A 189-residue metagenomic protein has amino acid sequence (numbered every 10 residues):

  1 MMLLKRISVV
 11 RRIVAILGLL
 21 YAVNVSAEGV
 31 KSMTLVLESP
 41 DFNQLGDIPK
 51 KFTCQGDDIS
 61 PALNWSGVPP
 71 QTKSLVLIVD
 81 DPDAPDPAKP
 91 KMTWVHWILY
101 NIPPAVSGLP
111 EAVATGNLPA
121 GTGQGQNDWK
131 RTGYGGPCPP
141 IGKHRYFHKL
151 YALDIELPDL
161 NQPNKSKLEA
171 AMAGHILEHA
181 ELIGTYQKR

Functional and structural regions predicted by a protein language model:
M2-V14: Bacterial N-terminal signal peptides that target proteins for export
I13-I16, L20, A88: Short N-terminal alpha-helical targeting/association segments
A22-N24: N-terminal signal peptide c-region/cleavage motif recognized by signal peptidases
A27-R189: N-terminus-centered regions that define maturation/targeting leaders and the start of the first functional domain
